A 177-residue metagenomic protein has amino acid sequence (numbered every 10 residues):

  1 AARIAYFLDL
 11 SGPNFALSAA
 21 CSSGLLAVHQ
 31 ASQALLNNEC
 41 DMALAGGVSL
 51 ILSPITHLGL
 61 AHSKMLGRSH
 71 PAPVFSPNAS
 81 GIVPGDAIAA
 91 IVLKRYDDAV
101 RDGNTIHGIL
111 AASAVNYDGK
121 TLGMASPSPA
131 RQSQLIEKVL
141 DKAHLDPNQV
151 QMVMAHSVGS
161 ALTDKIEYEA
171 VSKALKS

Functional and structural regions predicted by a protein language model:
A1-S177: Condensing-enzyme catalytic core of the thiolase-fold
